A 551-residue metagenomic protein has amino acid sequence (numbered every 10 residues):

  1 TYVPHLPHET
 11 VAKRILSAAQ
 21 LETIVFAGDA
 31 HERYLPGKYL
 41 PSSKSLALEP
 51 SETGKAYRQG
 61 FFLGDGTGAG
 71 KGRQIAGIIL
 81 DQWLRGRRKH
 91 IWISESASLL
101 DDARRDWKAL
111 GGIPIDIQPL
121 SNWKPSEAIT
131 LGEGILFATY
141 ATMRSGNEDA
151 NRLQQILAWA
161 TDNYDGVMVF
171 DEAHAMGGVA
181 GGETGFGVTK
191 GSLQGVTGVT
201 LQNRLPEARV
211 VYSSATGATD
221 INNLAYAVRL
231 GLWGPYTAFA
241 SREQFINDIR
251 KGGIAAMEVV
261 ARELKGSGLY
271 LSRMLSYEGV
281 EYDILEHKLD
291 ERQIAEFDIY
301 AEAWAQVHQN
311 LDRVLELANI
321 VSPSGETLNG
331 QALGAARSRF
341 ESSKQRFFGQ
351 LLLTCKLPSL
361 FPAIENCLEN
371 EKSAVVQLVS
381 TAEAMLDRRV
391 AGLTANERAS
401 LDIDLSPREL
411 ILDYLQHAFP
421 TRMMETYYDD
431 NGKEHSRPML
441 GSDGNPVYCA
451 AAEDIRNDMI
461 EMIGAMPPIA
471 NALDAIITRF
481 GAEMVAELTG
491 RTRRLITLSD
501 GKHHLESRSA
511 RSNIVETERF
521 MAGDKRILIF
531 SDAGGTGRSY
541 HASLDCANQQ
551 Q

Functional and structural regions predicted by a protein language model:
T1-E22, S98, D106, Y300-S324: N-terminal accessory segments
Y2-R14, P41-E52, R58-Q59, R73 (+7 more regions): SF2 helicase/translocase NTPase motor core, specifically the RecA-like lobe 1 inter-motif segment between Walker
K13-Y57, R73, L352, K356: N-terminal pre-P-loop "Q-motif" helix
Y57-I78: Walker A/P-loop
L136-T139, V169-F170, A208-T216, I527-S531: Structural recognition of the conserved hydrophobic beta-strand(s) that form the central parallel beta-sheet of P-loop
V167, G187-E278: Conserved P-loop NTPase motor "coupling/switch" region that bridges the ATPase
Y270-L386, V390, I455-G481: Conserved helicase/translocase motor-coupling segment
R398-Q551: Conserved RecA-like P-loop NTPase helicase motor core
